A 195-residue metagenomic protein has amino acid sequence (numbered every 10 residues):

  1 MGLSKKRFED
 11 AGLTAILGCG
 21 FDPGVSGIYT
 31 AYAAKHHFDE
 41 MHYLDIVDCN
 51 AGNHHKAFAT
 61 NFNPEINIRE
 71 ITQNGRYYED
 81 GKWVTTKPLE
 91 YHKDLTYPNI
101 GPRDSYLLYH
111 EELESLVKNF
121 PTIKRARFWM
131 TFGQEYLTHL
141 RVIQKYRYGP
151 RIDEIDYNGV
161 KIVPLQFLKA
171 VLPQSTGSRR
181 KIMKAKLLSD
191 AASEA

Functional and structural regions predicted by a protein language model:
M1-A15: Rossmann-fold NAD(P)-binding glycine/threonine-rich loop
M1-G2, D22-V25, V47-H54: Short gly/pro/ser/thr-enriched loop/turn and capping motifs at secondary-structure boundaries
L3-R7, Y29-H36: Active-site Tyr-X1-5-Lys
I16-Y29, A34: Short alpha-helices
H36-A195: C-terminal catalytic/substrate-binding lobe primarily of soluble NAD(P)-dependent oxidoreductases
